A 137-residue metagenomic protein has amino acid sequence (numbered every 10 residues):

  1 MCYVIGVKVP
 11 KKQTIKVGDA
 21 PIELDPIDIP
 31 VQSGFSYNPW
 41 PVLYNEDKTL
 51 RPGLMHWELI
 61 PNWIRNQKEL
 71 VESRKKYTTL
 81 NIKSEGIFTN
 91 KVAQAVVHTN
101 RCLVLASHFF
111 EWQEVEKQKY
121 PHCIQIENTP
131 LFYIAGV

Functional and structural regions predicted by a protein language model:
M1-V137: Short linear sequence motif anchored by a di-proline
